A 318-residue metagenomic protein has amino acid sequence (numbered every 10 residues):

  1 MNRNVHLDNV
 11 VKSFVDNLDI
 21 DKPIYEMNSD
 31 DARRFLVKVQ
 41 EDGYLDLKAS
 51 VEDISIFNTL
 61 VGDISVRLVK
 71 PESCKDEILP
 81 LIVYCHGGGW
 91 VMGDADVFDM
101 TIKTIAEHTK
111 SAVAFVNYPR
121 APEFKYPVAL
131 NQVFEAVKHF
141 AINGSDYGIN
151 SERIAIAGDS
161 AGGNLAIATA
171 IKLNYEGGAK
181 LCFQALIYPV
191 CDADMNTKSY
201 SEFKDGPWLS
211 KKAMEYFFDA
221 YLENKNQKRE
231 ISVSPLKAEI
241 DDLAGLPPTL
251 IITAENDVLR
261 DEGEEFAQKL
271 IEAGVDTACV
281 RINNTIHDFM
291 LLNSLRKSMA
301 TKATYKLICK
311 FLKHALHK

Functional and structural regions predicted by a protein language model:
M1-P71, Q227-K228, M299, L316-K318: A glycine/proline-hinged amphipathic helix-loop "lid/cap" segment that gates access to hydrophobic ligand pockets
V66-I78, L236-L243: Short beta-strand-to-loop junctions in surface cap/lid or active-site-entrance loops
I78-G87: Short beta-strand element of the alpha/beta-hydrolase
D96-V116: Short amphipathic alpha-helix adjacent to the substrate-entry channel of hydrolases
F124-D146, I308: Alpha/beta-hydrolase active-site loop
A141-I156, E176: Gly/Ser-rich "nucleophile elbow"/oxyanion-hole loop immediately N-terminal to the catalytic nucleophile in hydrolases
G158, G162, A166: Gly/Ala-rich beta-loop-alpha elbow adjacent to hydrolase catalytic centers
I167-K318: Alpha/beta hydrolase fold serine-hydrolase catalytic domain that processes acyl esters and thioesters
